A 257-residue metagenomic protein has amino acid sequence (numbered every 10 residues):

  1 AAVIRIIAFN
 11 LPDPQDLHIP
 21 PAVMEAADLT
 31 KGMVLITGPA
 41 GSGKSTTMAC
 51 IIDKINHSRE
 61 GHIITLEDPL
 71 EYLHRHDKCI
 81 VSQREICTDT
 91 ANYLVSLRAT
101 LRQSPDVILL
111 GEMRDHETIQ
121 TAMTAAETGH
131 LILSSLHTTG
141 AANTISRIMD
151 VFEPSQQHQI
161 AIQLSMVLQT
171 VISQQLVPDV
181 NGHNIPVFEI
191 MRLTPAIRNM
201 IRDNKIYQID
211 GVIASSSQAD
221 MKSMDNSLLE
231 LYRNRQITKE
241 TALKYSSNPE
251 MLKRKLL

Functional and structural regions predicted by a protein language model:
A1-L257: Short, flexible helix-loop junctions that flank or precede catalytic/ligand sites
